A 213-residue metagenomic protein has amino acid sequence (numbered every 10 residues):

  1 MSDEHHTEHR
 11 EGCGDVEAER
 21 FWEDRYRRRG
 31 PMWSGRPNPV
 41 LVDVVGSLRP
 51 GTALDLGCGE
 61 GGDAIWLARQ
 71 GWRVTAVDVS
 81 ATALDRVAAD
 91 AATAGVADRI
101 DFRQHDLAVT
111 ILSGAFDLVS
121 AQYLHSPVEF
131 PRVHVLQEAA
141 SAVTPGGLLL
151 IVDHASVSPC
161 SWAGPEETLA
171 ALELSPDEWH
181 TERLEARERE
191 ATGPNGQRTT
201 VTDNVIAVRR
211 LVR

Functional and structural regions predicted by a protein language model:
M1-L48: Conserved class I S-adenosyl-L-methionine
G51-G59: Conserved class I S-adenosyl-L-methionine
G62-L107: Class I SAM-dependent methyltransferase SAM/SAH-binding core
I111-L118: A short acidic, Gly/Pro-enriched loop at the edge of an enzyme's catalytic core that lines a small-molecule cofactor
S126-A139: A short, conserved alpha-helix within the catalytic core of class I
G146-H154: Conserved beta-strand signature within the Rossmann-like core of class I S-adenosyl-L-methionine
S161-E178, R183-L184: Short alpha-helix
T192-R213: Core SAM-dependent methyltransferase catalytic element
